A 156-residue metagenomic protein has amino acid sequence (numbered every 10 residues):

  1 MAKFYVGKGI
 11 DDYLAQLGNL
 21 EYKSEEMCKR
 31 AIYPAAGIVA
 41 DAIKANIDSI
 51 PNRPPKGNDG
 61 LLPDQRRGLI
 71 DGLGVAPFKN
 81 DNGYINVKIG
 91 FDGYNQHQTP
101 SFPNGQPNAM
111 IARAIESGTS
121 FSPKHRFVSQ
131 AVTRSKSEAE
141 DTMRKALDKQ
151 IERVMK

Functional and structural regions predicted by a protein language model:
M1-E26: N-terminal, Lys/Arg- and Ser/Thr-rich interaction peptides
G7-I10, A40, R66, N108 (+2 more regions): Alpha-helix initiation and N-capping motif
A15, Y22-G118, K149, M155-K156: Short, low-complexity, charged/polar segments at coil/turn and helix-coil boundaries
A109-K156: Lipid-handling modules and contact-site tethers
